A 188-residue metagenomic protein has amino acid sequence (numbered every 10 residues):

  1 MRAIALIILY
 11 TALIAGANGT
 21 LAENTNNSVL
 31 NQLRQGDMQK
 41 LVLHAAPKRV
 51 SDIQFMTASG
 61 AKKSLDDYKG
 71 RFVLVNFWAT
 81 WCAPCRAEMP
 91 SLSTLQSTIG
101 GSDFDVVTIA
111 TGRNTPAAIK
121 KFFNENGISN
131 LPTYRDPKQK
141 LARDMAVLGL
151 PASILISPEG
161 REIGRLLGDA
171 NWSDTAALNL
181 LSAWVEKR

Functional and structural regions predicted by a protein language model:
M1-D52, R188: N-terminal targeting signals for export/organelle localization
V50-S51, V73, L150-A152: Short loop/turn microsegments at loop-to-beta-strand junctions
S51-I53, D66, R143: Pre-signature/interface helix of ABC/ABC-like ATPase nucleotide-binding domains
K63-R86: Short active-site neighborhood of thiol/selenol oxidoreductases, capturing the structured segment around
G70-V73, S102-D105, N130-L131: Loop/turn elements at helix/coil->beta-strand transitions in domains of secreted/extracellular proteins
V73-V75, V107-I109, I154: Conserved hydrophobic packing residues within short motifs/helices of P-loop NTPase cores of ABC-family ATPases
A87-N126, P137-R143: Structural microenvironment flanking redox-active thiols in thiol-disulfide oxidoreductases
K121-N130, R135-W184: Thiol/disulfide oxidoreductase modules built on the thioredoxin-like
